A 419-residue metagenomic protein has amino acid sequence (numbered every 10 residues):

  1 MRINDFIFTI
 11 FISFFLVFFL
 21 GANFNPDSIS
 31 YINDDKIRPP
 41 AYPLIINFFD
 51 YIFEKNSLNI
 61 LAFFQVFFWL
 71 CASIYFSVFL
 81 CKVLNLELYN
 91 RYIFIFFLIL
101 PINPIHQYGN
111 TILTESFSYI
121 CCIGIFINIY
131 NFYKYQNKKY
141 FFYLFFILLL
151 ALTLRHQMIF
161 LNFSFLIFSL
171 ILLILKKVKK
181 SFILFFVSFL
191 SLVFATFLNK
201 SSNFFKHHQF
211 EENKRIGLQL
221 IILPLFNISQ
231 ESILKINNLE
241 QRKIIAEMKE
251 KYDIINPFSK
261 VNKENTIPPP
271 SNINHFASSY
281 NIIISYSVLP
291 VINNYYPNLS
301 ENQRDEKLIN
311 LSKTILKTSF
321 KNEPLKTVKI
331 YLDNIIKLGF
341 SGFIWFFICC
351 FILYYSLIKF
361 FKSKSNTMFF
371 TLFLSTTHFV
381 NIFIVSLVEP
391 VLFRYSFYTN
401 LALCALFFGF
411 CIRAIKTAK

Functional and structural regions predicted by a protein language model:
F18-N56, E212, L308, P324 (+1 more regions): Extracytoplasmic catalytic/substrate-binding loops of multi-pass membrane glycan-assembly enzymes
F24-Y31, F185-V291: Juxtamembrane membrane-water interface segments immediately following transmembrane helices in multi-pass
E54-I74, F94, Y108, G342: Loop-to-helix entry region of an early transmembrane alpha helix in multi-pass inner-membrane enzymes
F63-L86, I120, G124-N128, Y355-I358: Transmembrane-helix motifs of polytopic, lipid-linked glycan transferases
F64-F67, P104-G124, I129, A151-F163 (+1 more regions): Multi-pass, polyprenyl lipid-linked donor-dependent membrane glycosyltransferases
C71-C81, L170, G339-K364: Hydrophobic, aromatic-rich transmembrane alpha-helices and their immediate juxtamembrane boundary segments
F141-R155, S191-N199: Membrane-interface alpha helices of multi-pass inner-membrane proteins
L239-L357, L374: Lumenal/periplasmic acceptor-binding loop at the mouth of the active site in multi-pass, GT-C-fold membrane enzymes
